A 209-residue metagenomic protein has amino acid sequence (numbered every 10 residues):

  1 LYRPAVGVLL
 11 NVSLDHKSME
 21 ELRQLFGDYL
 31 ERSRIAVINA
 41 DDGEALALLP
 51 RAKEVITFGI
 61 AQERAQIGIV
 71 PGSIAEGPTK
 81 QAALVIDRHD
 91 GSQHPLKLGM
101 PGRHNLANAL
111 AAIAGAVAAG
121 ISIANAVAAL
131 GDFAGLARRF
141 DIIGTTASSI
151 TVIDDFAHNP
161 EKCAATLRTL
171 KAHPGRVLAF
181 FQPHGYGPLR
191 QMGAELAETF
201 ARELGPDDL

Functional and structural regions predicted by a protein language model:
Y2-T151, G205: Acidic, Mg2+-coordinating active-site environments of NTP-dependent enzymes
S13, L136, E161, L167-L209: Active-site beta-alpha connecting loops in nucleotide-dependent enzymes
M19-L22, N159-P160, G193: A conditional alpha-helix N-cap/helix-loop micro-motif detector
L22-F26, C163, A197: Amphipathic alpha-helical segments in well-structured domains
A45-L46, P160-C163: Short, well-ordered alpha-helical microsegments
G102-N105, F156, R190: Hydrophobic alpha-helical scaffolding
F140, D155, L209: Hydrophobic, well-ordered secondary-structure elements that form the walls of internal hydrophobic environments
V152-H158: Switch II (G3) loop of P-loop NTPases
